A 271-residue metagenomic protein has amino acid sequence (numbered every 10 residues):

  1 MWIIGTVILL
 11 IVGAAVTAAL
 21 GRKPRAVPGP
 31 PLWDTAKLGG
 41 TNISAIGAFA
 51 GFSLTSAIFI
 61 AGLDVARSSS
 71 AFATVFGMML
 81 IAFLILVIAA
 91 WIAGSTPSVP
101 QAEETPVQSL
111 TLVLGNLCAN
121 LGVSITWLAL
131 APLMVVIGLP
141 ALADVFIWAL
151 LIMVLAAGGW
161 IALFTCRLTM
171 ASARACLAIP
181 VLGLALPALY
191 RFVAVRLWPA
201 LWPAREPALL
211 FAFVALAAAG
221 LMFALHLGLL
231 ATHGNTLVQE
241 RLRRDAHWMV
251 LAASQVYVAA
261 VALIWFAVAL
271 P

Functional and structural regions predicted by a protein language model:
M1-I4, L38-I43: N-terminal membrane topogenic signal
I3, S69-P271: Alpha-helical transmembrane segments of integral membrane proteins
T6-L10, G51, N120, S124: Hydrophobic alpha-helical membrane-embedded or membrane-associated segments
T6-P24: N-terminal signal-anchor/start-transfer transmembrane helix
V7, A48, F52, M79-F83: Alpha-helical transmembrane spans of integral membrane proteins, capturing the lipid-embedded, hydrophobic core of TM
A19-A36, A61-A66: Membrane-interface helix-loop junction between the first two transmembrane segments
D34-K37, T41, F72, L80: Generic hydrophobic-segment detector
T41-G62: The first (N-terminal) embedded transmembrane alpha-helix
